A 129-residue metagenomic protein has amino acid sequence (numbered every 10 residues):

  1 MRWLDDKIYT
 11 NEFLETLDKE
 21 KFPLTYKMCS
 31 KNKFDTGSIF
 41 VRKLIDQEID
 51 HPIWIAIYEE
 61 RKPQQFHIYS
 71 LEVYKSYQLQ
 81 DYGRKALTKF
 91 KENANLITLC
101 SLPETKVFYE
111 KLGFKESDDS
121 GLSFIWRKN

Functional and structural regions predicted by a protein language model:
M1-T36, K43-D46: Short amphipathic alpha-helix that is part of the acyltransferase structural core
L24-T25, P63, P103-V107: Short alpha-helical
N32-V41, Q47-Q65, Y69-L71: A conserved beta-strand-loop-helix scaffold within acyl/acetyltransferase catalytic domains
G37-L44, P52, K85, F108-L112 (+1 more regions): Preference for well-ordered, secondary-structure-rich cores of eukaryotic proteins
V73, L79-E92: Conserved acetyl-CoA-binding loop-helix of GNAT-fold acetyltransferases
E92-E104: Conserved GNAT acetyl-CoA-binding A-motif
L102-K128: Conserved active-site alpha-helix within GNAT-family acetyltransferase domains
